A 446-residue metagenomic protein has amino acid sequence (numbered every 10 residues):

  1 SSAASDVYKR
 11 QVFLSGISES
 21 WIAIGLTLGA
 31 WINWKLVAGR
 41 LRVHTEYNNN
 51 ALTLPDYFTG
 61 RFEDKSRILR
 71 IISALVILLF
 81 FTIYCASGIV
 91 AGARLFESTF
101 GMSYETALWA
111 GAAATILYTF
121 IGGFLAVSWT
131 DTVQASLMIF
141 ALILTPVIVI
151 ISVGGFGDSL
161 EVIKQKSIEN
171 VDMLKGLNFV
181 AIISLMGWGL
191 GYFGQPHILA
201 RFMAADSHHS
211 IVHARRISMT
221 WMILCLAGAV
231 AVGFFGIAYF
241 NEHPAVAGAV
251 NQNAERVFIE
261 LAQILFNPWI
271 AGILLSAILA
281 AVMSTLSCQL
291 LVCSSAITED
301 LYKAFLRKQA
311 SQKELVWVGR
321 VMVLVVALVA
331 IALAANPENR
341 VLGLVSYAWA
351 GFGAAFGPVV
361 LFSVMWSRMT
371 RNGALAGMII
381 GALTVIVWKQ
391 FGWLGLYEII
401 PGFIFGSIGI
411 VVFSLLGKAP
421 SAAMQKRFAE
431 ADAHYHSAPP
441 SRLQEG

Functional and structural regions predicted by a protein language model:
S1-G446: Membrane-embedded helix-loop-helix hairpins and adjacent transmembrane boundary segments in multi-pass transporters
